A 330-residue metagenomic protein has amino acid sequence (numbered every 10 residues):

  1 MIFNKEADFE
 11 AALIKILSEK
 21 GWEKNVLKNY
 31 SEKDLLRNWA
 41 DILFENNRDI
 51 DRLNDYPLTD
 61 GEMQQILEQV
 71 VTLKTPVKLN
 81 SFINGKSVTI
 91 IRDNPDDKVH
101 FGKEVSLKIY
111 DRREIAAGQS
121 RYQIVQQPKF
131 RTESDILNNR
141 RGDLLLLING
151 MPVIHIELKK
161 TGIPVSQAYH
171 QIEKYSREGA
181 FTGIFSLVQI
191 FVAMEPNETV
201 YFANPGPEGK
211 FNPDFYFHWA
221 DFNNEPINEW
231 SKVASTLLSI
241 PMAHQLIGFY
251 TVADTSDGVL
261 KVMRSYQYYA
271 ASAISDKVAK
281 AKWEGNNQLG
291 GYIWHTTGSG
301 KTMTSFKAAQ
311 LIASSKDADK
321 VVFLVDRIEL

Functional and structural regions predicted by a protein language model:
M1-V325, E329-L330: ATP-dependent helicase/translocase motor core
